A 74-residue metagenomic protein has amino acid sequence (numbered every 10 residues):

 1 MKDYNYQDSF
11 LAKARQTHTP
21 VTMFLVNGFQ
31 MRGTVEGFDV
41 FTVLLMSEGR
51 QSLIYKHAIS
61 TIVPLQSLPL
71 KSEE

Functional and structural regions predicted by a protein language model:
M1-R32, E36, V40-E74: Short glycine-rich, low-complexity segments
